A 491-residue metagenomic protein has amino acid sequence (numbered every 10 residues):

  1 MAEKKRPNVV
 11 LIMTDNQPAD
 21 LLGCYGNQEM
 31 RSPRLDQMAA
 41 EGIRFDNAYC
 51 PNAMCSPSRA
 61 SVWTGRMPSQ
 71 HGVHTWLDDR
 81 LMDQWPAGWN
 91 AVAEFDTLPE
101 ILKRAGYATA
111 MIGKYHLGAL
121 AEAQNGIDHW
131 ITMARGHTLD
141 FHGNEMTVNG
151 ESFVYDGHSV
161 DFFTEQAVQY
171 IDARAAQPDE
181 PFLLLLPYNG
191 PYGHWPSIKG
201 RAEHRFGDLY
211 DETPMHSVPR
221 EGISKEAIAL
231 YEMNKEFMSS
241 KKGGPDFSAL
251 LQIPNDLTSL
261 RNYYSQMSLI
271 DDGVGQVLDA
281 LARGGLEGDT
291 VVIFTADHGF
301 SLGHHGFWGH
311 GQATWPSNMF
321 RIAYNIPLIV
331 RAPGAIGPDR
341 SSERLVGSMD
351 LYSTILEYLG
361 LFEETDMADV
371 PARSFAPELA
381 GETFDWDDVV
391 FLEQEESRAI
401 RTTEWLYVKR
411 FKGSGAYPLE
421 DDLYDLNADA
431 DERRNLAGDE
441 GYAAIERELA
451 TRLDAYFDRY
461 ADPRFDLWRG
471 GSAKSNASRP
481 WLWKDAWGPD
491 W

Functional and structural regions predicted by a protein language model:
M1-P7, T14, P18-A19, R44 (+9 more regions): Long, internal low-complexity/basic segments
K5-D20, Q37-A39, V62, L102 (+8 more regions): Beta-strand elements within well-structured catalytic alpha/beta cores of enzymes that handle phosphate/sulfate esters
P7, L11-T14, P18-A110, R135-T138 (+1 more regions): Active-site segment of extracytoplasmic enzymes that catalyze sulfate/phosphate-ester chemistry
T14, C24-E29, I43-M67, H74 (+8 more regions): Short, solvent-exposed turn/loop segments enriched in Gly/Ser/Thr/Pro and often Arg
W63, G136-F153, G275-D279, R283 (+3 more regions): Substrate-binding rim/cap in mid-to-C-terminal beta-strand-loop elements of soluble/periplasmic
H74-R104, A108, H116-L260, Y264 (+2 more regions): Formylglycine-dependent
A123, D128-H129, A134-H137, F300-G311 (+6 more regions): C-terminal cap/loop subdomain of S1 sulfatases and analogous C-terminal strand-loop tails that border
A123-G126, M133, H194-R201, D279-I336 (+1 more regions): Histidine-centered active-site microenvironments of extracellular/periplasmic hydrolases and transferases
